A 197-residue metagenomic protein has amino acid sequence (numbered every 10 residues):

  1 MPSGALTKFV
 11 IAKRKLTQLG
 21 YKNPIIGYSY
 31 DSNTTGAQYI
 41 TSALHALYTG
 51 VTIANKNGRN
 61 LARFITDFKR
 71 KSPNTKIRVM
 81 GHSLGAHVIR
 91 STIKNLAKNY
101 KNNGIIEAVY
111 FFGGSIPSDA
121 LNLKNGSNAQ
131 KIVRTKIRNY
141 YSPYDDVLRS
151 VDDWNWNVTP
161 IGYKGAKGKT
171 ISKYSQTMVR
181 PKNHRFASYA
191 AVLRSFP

Functional and structural regions predicted by a protein language model:
M1-T75, N95-P197: Lipolytic serine-hydrolase domain surface
L61, M80-G85, I89: Gly/Ala-rich beta-loop-alpha elbow adjacent to hydrolase catalytic centers
A86-K98: Short glycine-enriched nucleophile-adjacent loop and the immediately C-terminal alpha-helix near the catalytic center
